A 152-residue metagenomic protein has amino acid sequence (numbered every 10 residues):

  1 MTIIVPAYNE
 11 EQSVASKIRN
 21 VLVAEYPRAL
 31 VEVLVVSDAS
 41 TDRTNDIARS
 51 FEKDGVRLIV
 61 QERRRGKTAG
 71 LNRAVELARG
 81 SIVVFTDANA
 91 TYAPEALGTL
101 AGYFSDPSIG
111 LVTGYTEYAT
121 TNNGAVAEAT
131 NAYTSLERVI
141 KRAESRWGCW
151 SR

Functional and structural regions predicted by a protein language model:
M1-T2, E32: Cell-envelope/extracellular polymer assembly enzymes that use nucleotide-activated donors
Q12-S16, L30, T41-S50, E95: Acidic helix N-cap motif at the loop->helix transition within catalytic regions of sugar-transfer enzymes
R19-L30: Short, acidic, metal-binding catalytic loop of nucleotide-sugar glycosyltransferases
N20, S37-N45, R63, A90: A conserved acidic beta->alpha catalytic loop
L30-V35, N45-L77, Y115, E128-T130 (+1 more regions): Conserved donor nucleotide-binding strand/loop of the catalytic core
R43, I47, D87-Y103: Acidic donor-binding/catalytic loop of UDP-sugar-dependent glycosyltransferases, especially processive GT2
V83: Short aromatic/hydrophobic "clamp" motif used to bind/position activated sugar donors
P94-E128: Conserved donor NDP-sugar-binding/catalytic core segment of glycosyltransferases
